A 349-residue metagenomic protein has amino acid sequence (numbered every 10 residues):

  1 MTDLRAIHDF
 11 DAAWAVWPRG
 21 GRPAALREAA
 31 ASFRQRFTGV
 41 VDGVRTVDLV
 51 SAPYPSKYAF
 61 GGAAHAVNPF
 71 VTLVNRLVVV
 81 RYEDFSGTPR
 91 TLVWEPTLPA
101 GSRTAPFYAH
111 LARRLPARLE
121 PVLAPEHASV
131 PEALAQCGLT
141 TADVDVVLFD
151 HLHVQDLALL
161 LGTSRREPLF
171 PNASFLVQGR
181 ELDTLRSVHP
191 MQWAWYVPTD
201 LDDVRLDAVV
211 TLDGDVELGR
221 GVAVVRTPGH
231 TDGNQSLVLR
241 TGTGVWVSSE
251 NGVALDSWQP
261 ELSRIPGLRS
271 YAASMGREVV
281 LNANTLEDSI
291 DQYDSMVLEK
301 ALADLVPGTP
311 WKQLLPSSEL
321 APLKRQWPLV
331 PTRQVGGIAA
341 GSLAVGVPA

Functional and structural regions predicted by a protein language model:
M1-G39, E287-A349: C-terminal regulatory/interaction regions
G39-R45, R81-T91, V216-V224, T243-W246: Beta-strand-turn-beta hairpins that frame and shape the catalytic cleft of phosphate-ester-processing enzymes
S51-A133, S236-G252: Conserved beta-strand hairpin/beta-sheet module of binuclear metal-dependent hydrolase folds, prominently
V93-E95, D145-L152, L176-Q178, R226-G229 (+1 more regions): Active-site neighborhood of phospho(di)ester-bond hydrolases with catalytic His/Asp-centered motifs
P99-A100, M191, W195-D203, V216 (+2 more regions): Metallo-beta-lactamase
R113-A173: Active-site metal-binding motif and surrounding structural segment of the metallo-beta-lactamase
V122-A128, A133-L139, S174-R226, M275 (+2 more regions): Metallo-beta-lactamase
L152-A158, D183, T231-Q235, L255-S257: Active-site environment of divalent metal-dependent phosphoester hydrolases
